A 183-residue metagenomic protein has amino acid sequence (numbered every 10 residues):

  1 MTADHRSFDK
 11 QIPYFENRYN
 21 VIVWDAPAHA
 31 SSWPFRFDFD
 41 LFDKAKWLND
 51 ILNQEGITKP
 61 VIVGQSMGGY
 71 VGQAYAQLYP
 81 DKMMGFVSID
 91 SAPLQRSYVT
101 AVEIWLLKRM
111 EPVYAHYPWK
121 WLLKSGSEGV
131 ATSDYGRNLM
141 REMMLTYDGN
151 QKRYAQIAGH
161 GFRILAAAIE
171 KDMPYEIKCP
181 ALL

Functional and structural regions predicted by a protein language model:
M1-P34: Conserved HGGG/HGGXW glycine-rich cap/lid loop of the alpha/beta-hydrolase fold
D9, N49, Q73-Q77: Short, hydrophobic alpha-helix immediately C-terminal to the catalytic nucleophile
R18-N20, T58-V61, K82-G85: Structural signature of beta-strand start/N-cap positions in the alpha/beta core of ABC transporter nucleotide-binding
I22-V63: Active-site loop/oxyanion-hole signature of alpha/beta-hydrolase fold enzymes
G64-G68, G72: Gly/Ala-rich beta-loop-alpha elbow adjacent to hydrolase catalytic centers
Q73, Q77-L78, M84-H116: Flexible "cap/lid" loop of the alpha/beta hydrolase fold
S97-V99, Y117-E176: Conserved alpha/beta-hydrolase catalytic His-Asp/Glu region
I177, L183: Short beta-strand/loop motif that positions the catalytic acidic residue of the alpha/beta-hydrolase fold
